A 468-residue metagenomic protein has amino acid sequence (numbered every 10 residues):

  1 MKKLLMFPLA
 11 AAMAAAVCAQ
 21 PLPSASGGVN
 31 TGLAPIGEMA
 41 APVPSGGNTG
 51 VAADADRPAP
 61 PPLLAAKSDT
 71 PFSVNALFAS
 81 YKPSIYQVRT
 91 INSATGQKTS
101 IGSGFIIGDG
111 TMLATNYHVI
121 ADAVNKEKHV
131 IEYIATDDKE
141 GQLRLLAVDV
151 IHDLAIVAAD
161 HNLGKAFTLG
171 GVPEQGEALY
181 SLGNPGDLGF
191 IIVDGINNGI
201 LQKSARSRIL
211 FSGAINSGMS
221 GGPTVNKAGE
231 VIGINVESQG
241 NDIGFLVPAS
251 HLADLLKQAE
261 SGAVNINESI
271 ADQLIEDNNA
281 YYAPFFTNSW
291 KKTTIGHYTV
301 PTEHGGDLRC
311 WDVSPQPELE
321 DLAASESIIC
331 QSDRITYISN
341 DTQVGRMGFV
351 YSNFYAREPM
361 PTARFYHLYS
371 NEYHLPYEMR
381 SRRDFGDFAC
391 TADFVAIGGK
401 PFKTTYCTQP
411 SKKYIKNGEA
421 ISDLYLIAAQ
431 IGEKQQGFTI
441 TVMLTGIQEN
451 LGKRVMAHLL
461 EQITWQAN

Functional and structural regions predicted by a protein language model:
L22-G27, G32-S103, V264-S314: N-terminal activation segment of mature serine protease catalytic domains
I101, G108-I151: Catalytic-histidine neighborhood of serine endopeptidases, predominantly the chymotrypsin-like S1/PA family
F105-I106, A214-N235: Catalytic nucleophile loop of clan PA
V119-V124, K165-R208, N216, V236-F245 (+2 more regions): Flexible, gly/ser-rich surface segments that form the specificity/activation loops bordering the active-site cleft
K227-N288, K453-R454: C-terminal subregion of chymotrypsin/trypsin-like serine protease catalytic domains
A253, A263, G306-L308, Q435-N468: Surface-exposed amphipathic alpha-helical segments
L308-R364: Secretory pathway targeting signatures of secreted, lumenal, and periplasmic proteins
H367-A429: Signature of long, low-cysteine stretches enriched in small and polar/charged residues
